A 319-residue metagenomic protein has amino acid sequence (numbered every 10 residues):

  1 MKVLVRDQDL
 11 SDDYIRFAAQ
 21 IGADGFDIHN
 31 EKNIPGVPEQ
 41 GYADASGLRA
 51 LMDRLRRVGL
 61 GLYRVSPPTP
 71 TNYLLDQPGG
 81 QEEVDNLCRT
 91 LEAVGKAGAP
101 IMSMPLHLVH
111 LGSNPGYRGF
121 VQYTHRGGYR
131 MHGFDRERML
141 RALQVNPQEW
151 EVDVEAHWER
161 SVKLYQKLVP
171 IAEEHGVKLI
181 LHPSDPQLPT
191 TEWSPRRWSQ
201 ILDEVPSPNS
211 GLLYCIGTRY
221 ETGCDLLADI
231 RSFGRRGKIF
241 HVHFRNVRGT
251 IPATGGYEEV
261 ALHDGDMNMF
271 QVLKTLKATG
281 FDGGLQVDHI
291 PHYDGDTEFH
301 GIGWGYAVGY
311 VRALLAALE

Functional and structural regions predicted by a protein language model:
M1-A43, D53: N-terminal basic, low-complexity leaders that serve as flexible interaction/assembly modules and, when applicable, as
M1-L4, D9, I15-A19, R56-R57 (+6 more regions): Histidine-acidic metal/acid-base catalytic patches
A23, E31, P67-P68, V247-G249: Short connector loops/turns at beta-strand edges and beta->alpha or beta->beta junctions
D27-H29, L179-S184, L212-Y214, V287-D288: Short beta-strands and strand-loop turn motifs
H29-V162, T218: Structural motif corresponding to the early beta-alpha repeats
H107-L111, S184-L188, P291-H292: Short, internal active-site loops enriched in acidic
A142-W193: A charged, amphipathic alpha-helical module
